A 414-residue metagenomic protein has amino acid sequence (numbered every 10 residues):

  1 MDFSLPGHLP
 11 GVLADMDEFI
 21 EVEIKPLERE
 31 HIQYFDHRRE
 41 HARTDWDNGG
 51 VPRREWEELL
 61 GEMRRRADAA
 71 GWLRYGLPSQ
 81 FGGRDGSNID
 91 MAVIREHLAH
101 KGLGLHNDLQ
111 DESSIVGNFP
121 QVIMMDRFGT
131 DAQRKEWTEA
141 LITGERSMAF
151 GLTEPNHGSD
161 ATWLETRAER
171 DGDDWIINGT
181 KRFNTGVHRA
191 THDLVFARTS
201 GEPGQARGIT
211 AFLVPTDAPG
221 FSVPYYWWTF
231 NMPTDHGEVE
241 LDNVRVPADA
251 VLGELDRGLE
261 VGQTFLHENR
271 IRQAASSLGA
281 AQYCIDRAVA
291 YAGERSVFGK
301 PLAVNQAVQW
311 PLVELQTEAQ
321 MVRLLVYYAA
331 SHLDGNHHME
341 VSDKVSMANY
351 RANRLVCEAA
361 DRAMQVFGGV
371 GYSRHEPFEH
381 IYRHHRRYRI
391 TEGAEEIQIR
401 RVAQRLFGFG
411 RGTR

Functional and structural regions predicted by a protein language model:
M1-H106, S114, F128-Q133, A140-E145 (+4 more regions): Alpha-helical interface subdomain recognition
G86-N88, D160-T162, G186-A190, Q205-G208 (+1 more regions): Short glycine/proline-enriched turns and hinge-like loops at secondary-structure junctions
L109-A132, G158: N-terminal glycine-rich flavin-associated loop
G144-L152: A short, Trp-centered hydrophobic/proline-enriched beta-strand micro-motif
A149, E165-R167, D174, H192-F196 (+3 more regions): Conserved hydrophobic/aromatic beta-strand scaffold that supports enzyme active sites
E154-L164, R170, W175, R182-N184: Hydrophobic, small-residue-rich alpha-helical packing segments that form membrane-like cores
W163, D217-R245: Flexible, small-/acidic-enriched active-site or ligand-binding loops
N178-P224: A short core secondary-structure module
